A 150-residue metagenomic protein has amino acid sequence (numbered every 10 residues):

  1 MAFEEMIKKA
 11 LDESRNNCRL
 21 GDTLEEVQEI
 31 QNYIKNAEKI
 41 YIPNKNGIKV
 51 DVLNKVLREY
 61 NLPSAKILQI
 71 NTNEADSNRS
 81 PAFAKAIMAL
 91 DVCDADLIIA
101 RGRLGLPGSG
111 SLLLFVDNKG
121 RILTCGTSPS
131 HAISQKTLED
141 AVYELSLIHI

Functional and structural regions predicted by a protein language model:
M1-L20: Helix-enriched interaction subdomains in cytosolic or periplasmic regions, typified by TIR/SEFIR signaling/NADase cores
L20-K35: A short, basic/flexible loop-to-alpha-helix module at the beginning of a structural domain
N36-V56: N-terminal beta1-alpha1 ligand-phosphate binding loop
K55-A65: Short helix-loop-beta junction
N71-D94: Short, solvent-exposed, polar/charged sequence segments at loop or secondary-structure edges
L90-L106: A short, hydrophobic beta-strand-centered structural micro-motif
G105-H131: Amphipathic beta-strand/beta-sheet edge segments enriched in Tyr/Trp
I148-I150: Conserved small/polar residues in nucleotide/adenosyl-binding loops
